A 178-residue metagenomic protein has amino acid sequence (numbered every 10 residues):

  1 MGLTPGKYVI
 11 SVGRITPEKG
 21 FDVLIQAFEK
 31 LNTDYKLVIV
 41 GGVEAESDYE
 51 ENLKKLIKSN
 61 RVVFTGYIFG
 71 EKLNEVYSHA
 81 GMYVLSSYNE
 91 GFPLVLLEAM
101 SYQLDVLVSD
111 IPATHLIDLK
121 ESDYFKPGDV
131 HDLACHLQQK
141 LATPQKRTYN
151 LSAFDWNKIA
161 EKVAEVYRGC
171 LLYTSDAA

Functional and structural regions predicted by a protein language model:
K7, S11, T16-K30: A conserved mid-protein helix/loop that constitutes part of the nucleotide-sugar donor-binding site
E50-I68: Nucleotide-activated donor-binding/catalytic signature segment of Leloir-type glycosyltransferases, i.e., the conserved
Y67-I68, E75-A80: Short alpha-helical donor nucleotide-sugar binding micro-motif in glycosyltransferases
Y88: Aromatic "clamp/platform" in nucleotide-sugar-dependent glycosyltransferases that forms part of the donor/acceptor
S101, D105-V108: Short hydrophobic beta-strand element within catalytic cores of glycosyltransferases and related nucleotide-activated
S122-V130, Q138-A142: Conserved acidic donor-binding segment of nucleotide-sugar-dependent glycosyltransferases
A142-L171: A charged, aromatic-enriched C-terminal amphipathic alpha-helix characteristic of glycosyltransferases across folds
Y173-A178: Conserved small/polar residues in nucleotide/adenosyl-binding loops
